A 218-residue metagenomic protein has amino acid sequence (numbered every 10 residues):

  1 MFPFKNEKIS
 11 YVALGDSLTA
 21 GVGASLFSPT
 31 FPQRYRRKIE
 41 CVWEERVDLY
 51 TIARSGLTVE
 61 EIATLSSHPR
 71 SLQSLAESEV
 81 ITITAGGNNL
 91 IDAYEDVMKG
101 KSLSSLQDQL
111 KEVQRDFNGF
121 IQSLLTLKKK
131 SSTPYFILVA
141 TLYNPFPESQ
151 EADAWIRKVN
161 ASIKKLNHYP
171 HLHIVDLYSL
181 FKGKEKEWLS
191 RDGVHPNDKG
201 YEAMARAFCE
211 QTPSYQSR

Functional and structural regions predicted by a protein language model:
M1-R54, L72: Serine-esterase "nucleophile elbow" of acetyl-processing enzymes
D16, V22-A24, L57, G87-N88 (+2 more regions): Gly/Ser/Thr-rich helix-start
L18, G56-T58, N144, F181: Residue-level detector of flexible, active-site-proximal loop/helix-junction positions within diverse enzyme catalytic
G23-F27, T64, S149-D153: Short, solvent-exposed loop/turn segments at secondary-structure boundaries
I39, S66, K128: Active-site catalytic pocket residues across diverse enzymes, especially alpha/beta-hydrolases
G56-S67: Structural motif
R70-D198, E202-S217: Alpha-helical cap/lid subdomain in secreted, periplasmic, or secretory-pathway luminal O-acyl-processing enzymes
